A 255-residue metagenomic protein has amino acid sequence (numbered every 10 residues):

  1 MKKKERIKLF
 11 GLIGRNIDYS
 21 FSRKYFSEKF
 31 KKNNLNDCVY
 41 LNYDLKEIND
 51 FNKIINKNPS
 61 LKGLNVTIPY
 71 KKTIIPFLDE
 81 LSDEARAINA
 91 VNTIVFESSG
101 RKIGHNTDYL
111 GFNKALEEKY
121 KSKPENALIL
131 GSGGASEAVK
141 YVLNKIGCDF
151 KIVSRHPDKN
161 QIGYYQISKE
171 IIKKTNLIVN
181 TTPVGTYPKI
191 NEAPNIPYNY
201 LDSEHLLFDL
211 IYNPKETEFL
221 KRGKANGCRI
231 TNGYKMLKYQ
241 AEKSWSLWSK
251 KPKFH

Functional and structural regions predicted by a protein language model:
K2-K119: Phosphate/diphosphate ligand-binding glycine-rich loop within oxidoreductases
K2-R6, S122-K123, N144, I196-H205: Short, conserved loop/helix-junction motifs that constitute active-site signature segments in enzyme catalytic cores
G14, N106-Y109, L116, Y120 (+2 more regions): Glycine-rich adenosine-cofactor-binding loop
N16, H156, N213: Residues in the short beta-alpha loop(s) of Rossmann-like NAD(P)-binding domains
V66-T73, G134-A135, P183-T186, N213: Short glycine-rich anion-binding loops that position phosphate/pyrophosphate groups of nucleotides and phosphorylated
K114-A115, C228-K251, H255: Active-site capping/gating segments
K145-I162: NAD(P)-binding Rossmann-fold cofactor-contacting core
N160-T231, K235: Rossmann-like adenosine-cofactor binding region
